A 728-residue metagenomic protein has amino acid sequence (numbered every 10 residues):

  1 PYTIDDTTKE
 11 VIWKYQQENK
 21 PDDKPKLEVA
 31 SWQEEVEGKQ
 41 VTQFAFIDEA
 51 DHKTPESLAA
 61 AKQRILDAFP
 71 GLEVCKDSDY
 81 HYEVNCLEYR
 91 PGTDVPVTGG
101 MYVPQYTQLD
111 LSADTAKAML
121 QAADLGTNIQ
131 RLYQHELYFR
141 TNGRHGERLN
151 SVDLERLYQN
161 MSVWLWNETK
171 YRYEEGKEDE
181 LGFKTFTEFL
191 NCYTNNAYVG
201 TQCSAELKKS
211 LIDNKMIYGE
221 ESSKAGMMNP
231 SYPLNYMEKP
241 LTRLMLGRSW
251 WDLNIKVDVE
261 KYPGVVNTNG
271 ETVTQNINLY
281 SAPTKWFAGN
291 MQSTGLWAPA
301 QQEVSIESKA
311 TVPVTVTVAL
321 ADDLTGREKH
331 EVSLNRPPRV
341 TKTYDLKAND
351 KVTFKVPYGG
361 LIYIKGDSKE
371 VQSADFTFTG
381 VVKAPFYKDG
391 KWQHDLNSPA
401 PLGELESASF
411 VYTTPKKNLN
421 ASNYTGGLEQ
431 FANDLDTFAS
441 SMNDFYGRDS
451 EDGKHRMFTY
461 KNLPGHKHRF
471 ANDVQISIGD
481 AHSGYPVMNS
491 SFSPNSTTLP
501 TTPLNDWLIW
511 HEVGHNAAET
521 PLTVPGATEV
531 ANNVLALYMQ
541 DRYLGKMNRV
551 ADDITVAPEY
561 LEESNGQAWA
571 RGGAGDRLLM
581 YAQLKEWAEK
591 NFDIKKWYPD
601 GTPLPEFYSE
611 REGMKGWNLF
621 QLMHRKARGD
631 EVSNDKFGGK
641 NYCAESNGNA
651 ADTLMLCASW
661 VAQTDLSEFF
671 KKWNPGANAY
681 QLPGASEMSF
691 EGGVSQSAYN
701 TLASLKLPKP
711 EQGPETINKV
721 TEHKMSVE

Functional and structural regions predicted by a protein language model:
P1, Y15-E18, E35, I47-A50 (+5 more regions): Short, flexible beta-strand-to-coil junctions
V11-W13, A30-E34, Q40-F46, V74 (+3 more regions): Short linear proline/tyrosine/threonine-rich motifs used for host-factor recruitment and membrane trafficking/assembly
Q16-N19, L58-K62, P70-G71, S78 (+7 more regions): Beta/coil-rich, acidic/histidine-enriched accessory regions frequently appended to metallopeptidases
S57-L72, G100-V266, N532: Noncatalytic N-terminal accessory/assembly modules of large enzymes
Y232-K383: Beta-strand-enriched, solvent-exposed domains that form extended recognition/catalytic surfaces
D367-A408: Exposed low-complexity, polar/acidic, P/S/T/G-rich flexible segments that act as propeptides, protease-susceptible
W392, S398-W597, G601-P603, A658: Catalytic cores of extracellular degradative/oxidative enzymes
P558-S686, S695: Active-site-proximal alpha-helical
